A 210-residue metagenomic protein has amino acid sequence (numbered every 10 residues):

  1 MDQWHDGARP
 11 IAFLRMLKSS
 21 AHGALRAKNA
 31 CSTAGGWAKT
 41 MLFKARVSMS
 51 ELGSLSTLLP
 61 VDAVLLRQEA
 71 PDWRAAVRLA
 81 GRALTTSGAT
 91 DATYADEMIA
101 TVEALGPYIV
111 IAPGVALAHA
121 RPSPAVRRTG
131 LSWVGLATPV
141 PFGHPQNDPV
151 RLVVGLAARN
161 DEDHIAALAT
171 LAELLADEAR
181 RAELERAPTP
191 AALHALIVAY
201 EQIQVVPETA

Functional and structural regions predicted by a protein language model:
W4-H5, S19: Cationic, low-complexity basic patches in intrinsically disordered or flexible, solvent-exposed regions
D6-G7, G23, A30: Short hydrophobic alpha-helical segments enriched in small aliphatic residues
S19-S20, S32: Serine residues within intrinsically disordered or low-complexity segments
K28, T33-A210: Cytosolic covalent-transfer regions centered on His/Cys nucleophiles that carry phosphoryl or persulfide groups
